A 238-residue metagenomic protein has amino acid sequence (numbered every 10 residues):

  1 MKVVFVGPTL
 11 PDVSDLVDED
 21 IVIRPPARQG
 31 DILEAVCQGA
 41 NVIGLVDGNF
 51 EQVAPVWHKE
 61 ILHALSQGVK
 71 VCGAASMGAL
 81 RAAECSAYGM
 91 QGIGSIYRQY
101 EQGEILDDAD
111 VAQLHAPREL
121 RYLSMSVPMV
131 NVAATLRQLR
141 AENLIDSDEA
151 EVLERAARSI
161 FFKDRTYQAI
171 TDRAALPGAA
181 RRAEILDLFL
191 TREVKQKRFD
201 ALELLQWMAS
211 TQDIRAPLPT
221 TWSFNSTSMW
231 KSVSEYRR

Functional and structural regions predicted by a protein language model:
M1-V3, S66-V71: Short active-site oxyanion
M1-V42, V53, H58, H115-R238: Accessory terminal and edge-of-domain segments that mediate assembly/interaction and cofactor placement around
L10, F50-Q52, A75-A79: Gly/Ser/Thr-rich loops at beta-strand to alpha-helix junctions that form or flank small-molecule/cofactor-binding
R24, G44-L45, V71-A75: General beta-strand structural signal in soluble alpha/beta enzymes
N41-G48, A64: Glycine-/proline-rich flexible loop or hinge segments
V56-V69: Catalytic-core regions built around general acid/base machinery
I61, L80-R81, L204: Buried hydrophobic packing segments
M77-G78, A82-A116: Class I SAM-dependent methyltransferase SAM-binding "motif I" and its flanking Rossmann-like core
